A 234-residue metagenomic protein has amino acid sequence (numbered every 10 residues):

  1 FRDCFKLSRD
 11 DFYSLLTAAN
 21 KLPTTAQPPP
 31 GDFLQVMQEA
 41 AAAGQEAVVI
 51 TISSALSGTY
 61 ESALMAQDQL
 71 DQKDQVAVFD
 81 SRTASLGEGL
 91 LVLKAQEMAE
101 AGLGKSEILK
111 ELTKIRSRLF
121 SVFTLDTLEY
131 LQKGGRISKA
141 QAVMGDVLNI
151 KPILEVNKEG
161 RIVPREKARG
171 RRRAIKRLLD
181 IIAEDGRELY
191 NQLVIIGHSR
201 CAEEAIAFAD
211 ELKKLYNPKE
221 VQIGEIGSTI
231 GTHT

Functional and structural regions predicted by a protein language model:
F1-F5, A19, A55-A77, T83-T234: Mixed-charge interfacial surface used for oligomerization/domain docking and macromolecular partner engagement
F1-Q27: N-terminal glycine-rich anion-binding loop in soluble enzyme alpha/beta folds
L7-Y13, M37, A41-A42, L64-Q69: A short glycine/small-residue-enriched secondary-structure motif
T24, V49, V78, I195-I196: Short catalytic-loop micro-motif centered on adjacent basic/acidic residues
Q27-G31, L193: Short coil/turn segments at secondary-structure boundaries
D32-A63: N-terminal glycine-rich phosphate/adenylate-binding segment common to multiple enzyme folds
